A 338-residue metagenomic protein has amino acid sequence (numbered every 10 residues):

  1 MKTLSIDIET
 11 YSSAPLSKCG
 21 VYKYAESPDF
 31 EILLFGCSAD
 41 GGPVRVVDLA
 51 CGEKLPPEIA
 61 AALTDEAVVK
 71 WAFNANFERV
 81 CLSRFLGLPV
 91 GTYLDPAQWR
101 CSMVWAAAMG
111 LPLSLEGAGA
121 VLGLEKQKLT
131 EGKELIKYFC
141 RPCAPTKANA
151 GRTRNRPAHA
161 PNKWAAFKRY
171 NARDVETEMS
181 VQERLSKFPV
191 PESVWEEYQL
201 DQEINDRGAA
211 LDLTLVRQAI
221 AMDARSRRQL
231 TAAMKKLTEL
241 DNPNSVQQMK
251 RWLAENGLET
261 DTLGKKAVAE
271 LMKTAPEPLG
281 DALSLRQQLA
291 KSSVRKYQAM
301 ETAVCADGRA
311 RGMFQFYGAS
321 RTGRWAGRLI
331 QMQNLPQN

Functional and structural regions predicted by a protein language model:
M1-L16, S27, L34-G36, A120 (+1 more regions): Conserved "right-hand" nucleotidyltransferase catalytic core of DNA-directed polymerases
S13-S17, V46-L49: Cytochrome P450 core scaffold surrounding the K-helix E-X-X-R motif and the conserved "meander" helix-loop region
S27-C37, G41-S186: Active-site-proximal helix-loop-helix substrate-binding element of RNase H-like nuclease domains
